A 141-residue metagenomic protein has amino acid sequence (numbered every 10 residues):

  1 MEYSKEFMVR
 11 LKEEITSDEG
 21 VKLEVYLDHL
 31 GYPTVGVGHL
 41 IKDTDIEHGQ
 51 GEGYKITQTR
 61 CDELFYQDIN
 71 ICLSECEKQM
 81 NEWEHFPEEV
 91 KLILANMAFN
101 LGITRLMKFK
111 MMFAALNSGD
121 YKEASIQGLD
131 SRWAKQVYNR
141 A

Functional and structural regions predicted by a protein language model:
M1-E24, H39-I41, D62, Y66-Q67 (+2 more regions): Long, amphipathic alpha-helical surface segments
L11, H29-G31, V90: Residues that flank catalytic or metal-binding motifs in active/ligand-binding sites
E14, T34-G36, I93-N96, E123: Structural recognition of the beta-strand scaffold that forms the well-ordered cores of secreted hydrolase catalytic
K22-H29, H85: Catalytic glycan-binding domains that act on GlcNAc-containing polysaccharides
L27-G51: Substrate-binding/active-site groove segments that recognize and process beta-1,4-linked N-acetyl-hexosamine
H48-E82, E88-K108, Y121: Alpha-helical segment that forms one wall of the substrate-binding/catalytic cleft in peptidoglycan-active domains
